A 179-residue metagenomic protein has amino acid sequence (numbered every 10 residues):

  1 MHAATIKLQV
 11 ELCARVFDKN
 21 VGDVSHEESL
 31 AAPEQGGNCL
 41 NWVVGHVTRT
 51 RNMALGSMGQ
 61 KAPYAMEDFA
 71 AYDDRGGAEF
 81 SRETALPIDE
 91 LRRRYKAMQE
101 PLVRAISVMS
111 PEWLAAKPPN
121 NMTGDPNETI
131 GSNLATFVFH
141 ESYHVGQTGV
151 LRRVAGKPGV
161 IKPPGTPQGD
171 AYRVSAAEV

Functional and structural regions predicted by a protein language model:
M1, T5-Q9, L86-R93: Short, surface-exposed alpha-helical recognition segments that flank or form part of ligand/macromolecule-binding
A3, K7-E11, D18, E28-G77 (+1 more regions): Short, contiguous alpha-helical
L8-R15, V108-W113: An acidic intrinsically disordered interaction segment
V10, A14-F17, V21, Y95 (+1 more regions): Hydrophobic alpha-helical core bundles mediating ligand binding, dimerization, or RNAP-core interactions
D23-L30, R104-A116, R153-P158: Surface-exposed helix-capping loop/turn segments at secondary-structure junctions
G77-P118, T129-S142: Acidic/histidine-rich alpha-helical segments that form the ligand environment of transition-metal centers
